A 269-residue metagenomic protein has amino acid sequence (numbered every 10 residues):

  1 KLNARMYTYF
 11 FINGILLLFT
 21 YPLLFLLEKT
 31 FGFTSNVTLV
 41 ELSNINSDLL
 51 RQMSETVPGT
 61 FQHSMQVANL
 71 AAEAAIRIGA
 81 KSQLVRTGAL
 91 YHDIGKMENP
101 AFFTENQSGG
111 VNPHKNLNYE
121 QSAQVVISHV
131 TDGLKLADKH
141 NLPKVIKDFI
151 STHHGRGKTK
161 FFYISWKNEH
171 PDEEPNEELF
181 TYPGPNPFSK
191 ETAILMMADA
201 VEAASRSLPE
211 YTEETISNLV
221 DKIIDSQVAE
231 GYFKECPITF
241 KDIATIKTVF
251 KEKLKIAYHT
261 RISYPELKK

Functional and structural regions predicted by a protein language model:
K1-P58: Generic detector of multi-pass transmembrane helix bundles and their immediately adjacent loops in polytopic membrane
L2-Y9, N44-I45, L84-I94, I150-R156 (+3 more regions): A glycine-rich phosphate-binding loop feature that marks nucleotide/adenosyl-phosphate handling sites
L27-T30, S35, P183-P185, S207 (+1 more regions): Core, soluble structural subunits of large cytosolic macromolecular machines
L39-S43, S64, A101-F103, F162-W166 (+3 more regions): Short coil/turn segments at secondary-structure boundaries
L50-H63, A68-E213, S217, S226-E230: Divalent metal-dependent catalytic cores for phosphoryl transfer on phosphate-bearing substrates
V228-K269: Long, hydrophobic alpha-helical segments that serve as membrane-spanning/inserting helices
